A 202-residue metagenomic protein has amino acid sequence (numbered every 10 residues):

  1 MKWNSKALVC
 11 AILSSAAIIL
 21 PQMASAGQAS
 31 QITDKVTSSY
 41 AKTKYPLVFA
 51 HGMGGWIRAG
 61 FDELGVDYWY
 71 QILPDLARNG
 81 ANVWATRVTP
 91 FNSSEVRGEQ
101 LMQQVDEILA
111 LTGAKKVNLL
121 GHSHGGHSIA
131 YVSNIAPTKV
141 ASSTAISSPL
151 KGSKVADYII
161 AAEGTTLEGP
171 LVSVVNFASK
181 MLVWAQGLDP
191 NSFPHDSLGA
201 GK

Functional and structural regions predicted by a protein language model:
K2-C10: Bacterial N-terminal signal peptides that target proteins for export
A11-I19: Bacterial N-terminal signal peptides
L20-A26: Sec/Tat signal peptide C-region and signal peptidase I cleavage site
A26-K35: Cleaved targeting-peptide boundary
V36-S38, S133-N134: Short, flexible, glycine/charge-rich loop motifs used to bind or transfer phosphoryl groups or to couple energy/partner
S39-V117, T165: Active-site catalytic motif of lipid deacylating hydrolases and related acyltransferases
H51, E99-G201: Serine-dependent carboxylesterase/thioesterase catalytic core of lipase-like alpha/beta-hydrolase/SGNH enzymes
